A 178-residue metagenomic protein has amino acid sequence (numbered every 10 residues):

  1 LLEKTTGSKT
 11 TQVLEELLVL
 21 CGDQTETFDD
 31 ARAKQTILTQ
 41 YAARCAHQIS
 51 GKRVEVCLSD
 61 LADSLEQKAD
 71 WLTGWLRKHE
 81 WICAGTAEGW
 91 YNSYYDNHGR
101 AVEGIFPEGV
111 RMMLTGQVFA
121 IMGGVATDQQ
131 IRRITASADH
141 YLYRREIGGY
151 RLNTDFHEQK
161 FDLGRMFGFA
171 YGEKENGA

Functional and structural regions predicted by a protein language model:
L1-A178: Acidic, mature catalytic/reactive cores of soluble proteins
